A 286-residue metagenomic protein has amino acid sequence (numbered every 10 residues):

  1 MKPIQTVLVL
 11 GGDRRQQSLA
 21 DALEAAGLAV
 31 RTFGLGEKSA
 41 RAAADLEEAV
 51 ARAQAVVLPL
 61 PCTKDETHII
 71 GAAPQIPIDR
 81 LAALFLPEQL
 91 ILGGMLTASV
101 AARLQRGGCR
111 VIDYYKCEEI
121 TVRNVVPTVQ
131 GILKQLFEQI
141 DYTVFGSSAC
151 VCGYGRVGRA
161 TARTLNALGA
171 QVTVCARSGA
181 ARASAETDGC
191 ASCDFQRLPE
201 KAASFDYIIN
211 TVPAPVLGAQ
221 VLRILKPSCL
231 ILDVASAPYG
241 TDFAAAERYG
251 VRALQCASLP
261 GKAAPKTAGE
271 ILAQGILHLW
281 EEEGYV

Functional and structural regions predicted by a protein language model:
K2-P3, L58-F145, C256, G275: Glycine/serine-rich phosphate-binding loop and adjoining beta1-alpha1 elements at the start of nucleotide-handling
Q5-E47: N-terminal glycine-/charge-rich "phosphate-binding" loop or analogous flexible N-terminal tail
T6, A29, L90, S148 (+1 more regions): Residues at the starts of beta-strands that form the adenosine-phosphate
L8-S18, L23, F145-L165: Glycine-rich adenosine-cofactor-binding loop
D13, G36, T97, R177-S178 (+1 more regions): Residues in the short beta-alpha loop(s) of Rossmann-like NAD(P)-binding domains
A26-A40, L168-D188: NAD(P)-binding Rossmann-fold cofactor-contacting core
P61-D65, P74-I91, T187-G261: Rossmann-like adenosine-cofactor binding region
M95-Y114, V234-W280: Rossmann-fold NAD(P)-binding glycine/threonine-rich loop
